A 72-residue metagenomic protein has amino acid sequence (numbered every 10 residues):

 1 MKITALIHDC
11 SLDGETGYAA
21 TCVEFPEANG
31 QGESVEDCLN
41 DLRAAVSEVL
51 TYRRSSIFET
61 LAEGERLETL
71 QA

Functional and structural regions predicted by a protein language model:
M1-L6, E36, N40-A72: Short, charged, surface-exposed hinge/linker loops at domain edges that act as mobile lids or interdomain connectors
I3, E24-P26: Short amphipathic alpha-helical segments
I7, T21-C22, G30, G64: Short stretches within intrinsically disordered, low-complexity N-terminal or propeptide regions
H8-E24: Short aromatic-glycine-(Arg/Gly/Cys) micro-motifs in beta-strand/loop hairpins
C10-S11, Q31, R43: Intrinsic disorder/low-complexity detector
P26-D37: A short, exposed loop/beta-hairpin motif centered on an aromatic-Gly-Thr core
